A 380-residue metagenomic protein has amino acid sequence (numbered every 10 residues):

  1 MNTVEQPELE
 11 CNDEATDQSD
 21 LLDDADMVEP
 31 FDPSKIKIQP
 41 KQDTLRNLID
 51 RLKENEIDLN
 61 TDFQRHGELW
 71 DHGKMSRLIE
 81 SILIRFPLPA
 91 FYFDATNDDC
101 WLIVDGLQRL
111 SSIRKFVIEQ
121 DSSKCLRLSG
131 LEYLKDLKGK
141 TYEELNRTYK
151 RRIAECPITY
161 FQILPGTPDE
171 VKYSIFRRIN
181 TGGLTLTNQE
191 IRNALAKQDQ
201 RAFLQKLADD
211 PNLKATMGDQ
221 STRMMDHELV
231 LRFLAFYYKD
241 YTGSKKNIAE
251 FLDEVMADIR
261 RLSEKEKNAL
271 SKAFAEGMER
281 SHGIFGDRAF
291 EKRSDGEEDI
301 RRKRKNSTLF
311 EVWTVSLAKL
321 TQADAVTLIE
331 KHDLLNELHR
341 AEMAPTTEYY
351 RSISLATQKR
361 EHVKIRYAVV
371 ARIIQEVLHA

Functional and structural regions predicted by a protein language model:
M1-V4, L378-A380: Short, Lys/Arg-enriched, disordered terminal segments
N2-N47, T61-A257, A344, E348-R360: Basic- and aromatic-enriched surface patches that contact anionic nucleotides/nucleic acids
E54-T61: A short, surface-exposed helix-loop junction/capping segment
V230, F236-A380: C-terminal subdomains that position terminal phosphate/3'-OH groups for nucleotidyl transfer/ligation, primarily on
